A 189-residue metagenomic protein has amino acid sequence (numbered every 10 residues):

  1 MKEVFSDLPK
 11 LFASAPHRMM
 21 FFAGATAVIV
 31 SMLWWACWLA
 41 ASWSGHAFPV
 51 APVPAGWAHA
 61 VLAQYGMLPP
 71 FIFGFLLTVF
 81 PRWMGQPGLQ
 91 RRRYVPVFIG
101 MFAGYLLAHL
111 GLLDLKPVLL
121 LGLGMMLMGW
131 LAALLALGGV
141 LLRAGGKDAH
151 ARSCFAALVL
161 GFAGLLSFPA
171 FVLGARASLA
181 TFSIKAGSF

Functional and structural regions predicted by a protein language model:
M1-F189: Hydrophobic alpha-helical transmembrane segments of multi-pass integral membrane proteins
